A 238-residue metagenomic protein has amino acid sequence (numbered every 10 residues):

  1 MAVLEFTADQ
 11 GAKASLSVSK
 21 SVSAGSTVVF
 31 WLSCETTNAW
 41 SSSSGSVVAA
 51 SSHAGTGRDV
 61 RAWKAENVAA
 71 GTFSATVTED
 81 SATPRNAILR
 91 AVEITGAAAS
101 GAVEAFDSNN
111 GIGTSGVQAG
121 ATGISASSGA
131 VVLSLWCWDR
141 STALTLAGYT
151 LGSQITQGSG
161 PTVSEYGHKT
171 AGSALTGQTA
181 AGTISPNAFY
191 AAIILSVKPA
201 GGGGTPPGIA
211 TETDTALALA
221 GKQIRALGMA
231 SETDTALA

Functional and structural regions predicted by a protein language model:
M1-G208, E212, Q223-I224, E232: Primarily extracytoplasmic/secreted proteins and surface-exposed domains characterized by disulfide-bonded cysteine
L219-G221: Extended rod-forming repeat segments used as scaffolds/tethers
I224-L227, A238: Extended, low-complexity, charged alpha-helical tracts that assemble into coiled-coils or amphipathic helices used
